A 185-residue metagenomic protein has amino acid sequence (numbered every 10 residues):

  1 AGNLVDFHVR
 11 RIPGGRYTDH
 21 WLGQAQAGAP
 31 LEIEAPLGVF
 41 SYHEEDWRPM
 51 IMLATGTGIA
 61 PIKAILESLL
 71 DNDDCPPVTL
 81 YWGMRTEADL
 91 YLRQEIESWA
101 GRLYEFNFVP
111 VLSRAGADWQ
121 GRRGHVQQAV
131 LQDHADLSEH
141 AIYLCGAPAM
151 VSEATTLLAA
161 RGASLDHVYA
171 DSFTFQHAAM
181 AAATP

Functional and structural regions predicted by a protein language model:
A1, H43-G56: Short, compositionally biased
A1-A29, M84-T86, V111-R114: Ferredoxin-reductase
R16, G38-E45: Short, Lys/Arg- and Gly-enriched loop/turn segments at beta-strand edges
P36, P61, A147-P148: Proline-centered helix-kink/hinge sites
S41, P61-A64, Y91, E153-A154: Phosphate- and divalent-cation-binding pockets in alpha/beta enzyme and binding domains that engage nucleotide-derived
I59-D71: Histidine-anchored nucleotide/phosphate-binding helix
P77-P185: Reductase modules of NAD(P)H-dependent flavoproteins
